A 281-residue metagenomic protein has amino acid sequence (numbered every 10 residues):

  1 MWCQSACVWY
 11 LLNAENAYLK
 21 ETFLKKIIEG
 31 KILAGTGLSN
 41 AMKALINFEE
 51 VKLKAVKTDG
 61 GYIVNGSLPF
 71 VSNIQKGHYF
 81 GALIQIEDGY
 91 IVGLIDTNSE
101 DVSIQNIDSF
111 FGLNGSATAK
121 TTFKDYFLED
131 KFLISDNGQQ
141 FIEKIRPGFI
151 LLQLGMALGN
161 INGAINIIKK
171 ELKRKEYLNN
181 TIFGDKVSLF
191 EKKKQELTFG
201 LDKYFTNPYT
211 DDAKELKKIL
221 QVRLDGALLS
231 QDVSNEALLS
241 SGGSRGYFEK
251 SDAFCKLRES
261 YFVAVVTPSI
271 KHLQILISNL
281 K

Functional and structural regions predicted by a protein language model:
M1-N65: Glycine-rich flavin
F23-K25, M42-A44, K52-K54, L68-S72 (+2 more regions): A generic local secondary-structure boundary/capping motif
V64-G66, F123, I161, G242: Buried hydrophobic positions in well-ordered alpha/beta secondary-structure cores of metabolic enzymes
S67-V102: A short core secondary-structure module
S109-Q195: Glycine-rich beta->alpha junctions and the first turn(s) of the following alpha-helix
G159, S188-Q195, L220, L224-Q231 (+1 more regions): Generic structural signal for well-ordered, non-transmembrane alpha-helical segments in soluble/cytosolic regions
K173, K192-L228, N235-F248, K281: C-terminal helix-coil-helix/basic helical segment that borders enzyme active sites and/or dimer interfaces and provides
S244-K281: Glycine-rich phosphate/cofactor-binding loops in nucleotide/flavin-utilizing enzymes
